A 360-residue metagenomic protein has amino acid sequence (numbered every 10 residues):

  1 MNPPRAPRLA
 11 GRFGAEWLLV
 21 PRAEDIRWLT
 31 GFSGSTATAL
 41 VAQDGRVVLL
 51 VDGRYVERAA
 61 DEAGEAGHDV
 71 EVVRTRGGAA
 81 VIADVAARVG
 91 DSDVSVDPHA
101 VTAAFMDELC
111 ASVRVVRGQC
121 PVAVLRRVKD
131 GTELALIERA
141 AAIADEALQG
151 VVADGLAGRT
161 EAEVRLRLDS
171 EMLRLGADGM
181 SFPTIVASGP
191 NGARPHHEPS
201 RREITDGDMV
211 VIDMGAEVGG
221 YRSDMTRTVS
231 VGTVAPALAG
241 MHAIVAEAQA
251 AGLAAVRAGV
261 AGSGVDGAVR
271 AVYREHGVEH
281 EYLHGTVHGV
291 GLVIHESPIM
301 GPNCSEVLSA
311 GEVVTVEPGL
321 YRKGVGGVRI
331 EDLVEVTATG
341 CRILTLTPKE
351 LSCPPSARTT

Functional and structural regions predicted by a protein language model:
M1-T360: Active-site neighborhoods and metal-handling regions in enzymes and metal-associated proteins
